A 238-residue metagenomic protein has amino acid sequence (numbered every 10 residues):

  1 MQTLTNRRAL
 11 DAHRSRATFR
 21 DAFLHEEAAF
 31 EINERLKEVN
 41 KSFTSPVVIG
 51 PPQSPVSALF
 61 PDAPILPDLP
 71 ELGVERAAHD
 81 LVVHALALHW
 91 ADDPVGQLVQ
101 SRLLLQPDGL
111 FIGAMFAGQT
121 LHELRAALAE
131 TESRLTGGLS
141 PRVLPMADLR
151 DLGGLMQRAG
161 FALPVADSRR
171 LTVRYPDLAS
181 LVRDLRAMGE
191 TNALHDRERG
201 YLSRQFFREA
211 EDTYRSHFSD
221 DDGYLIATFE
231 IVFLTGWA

Functional and structural regions predicted by a protein language model:
M1-K41: Class I SAM-dependent methyltransferase Rossmann-like catalytic core, especially the SAM/SAH-binding loop
D21, D167-A238: Conserved Class I S-adenosyl-L-methionine
A22, N40-S54: Conserved class I S-adenosyl-L-methionine
Q53-P61: Conserved SAM-binding loop of SAM-dependent methyltransferases across substrates and taxa, primarily the Class I
L72-V82: A short acidic, Gly/Pro-enriched loop at the edge of an enzyme's catalytic core that lines a small-molecule cofactor
L86-W90: Short catalytic micro-motifs in class I SAM-dependent methyltransferases
V95-L110: A short glycine-rich, Lys/Arg-flanked "PGG" loop and its adjoining helix->strand segment in the class I
G113-L178, M188-D196: Conserved catalytic/acceptor-binding region of the Class I
